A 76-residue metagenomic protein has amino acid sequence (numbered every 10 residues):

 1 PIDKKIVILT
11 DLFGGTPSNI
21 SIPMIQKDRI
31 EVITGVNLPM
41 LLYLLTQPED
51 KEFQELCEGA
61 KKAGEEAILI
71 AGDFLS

Functional and structural regions predicted by a protein language model:
I2-L42: Mid-chain, well-packed structural core segment of small domains
D3, A71-S76: Active-site rim beta-loop-alpha module in soluble metabolic enzymes
M40-D50: Acidic/polar active-site rim loop that often engages polyanionic ligands
P48-D73: Short, glycine-/small-residue-rich phosphate/pyrophosphate-handling segment
